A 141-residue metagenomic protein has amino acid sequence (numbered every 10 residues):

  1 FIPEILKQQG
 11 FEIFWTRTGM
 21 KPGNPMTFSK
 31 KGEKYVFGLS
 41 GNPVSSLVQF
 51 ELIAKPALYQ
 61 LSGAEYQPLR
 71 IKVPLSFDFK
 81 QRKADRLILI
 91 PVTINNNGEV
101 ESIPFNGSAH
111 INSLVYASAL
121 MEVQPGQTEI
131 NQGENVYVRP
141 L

Functional and structural regions predicted by a protein language model:
F1-P3: Glycine/threonine-rich flexible loop motifs
I5-L141: Flexible glycine/proline-rich
